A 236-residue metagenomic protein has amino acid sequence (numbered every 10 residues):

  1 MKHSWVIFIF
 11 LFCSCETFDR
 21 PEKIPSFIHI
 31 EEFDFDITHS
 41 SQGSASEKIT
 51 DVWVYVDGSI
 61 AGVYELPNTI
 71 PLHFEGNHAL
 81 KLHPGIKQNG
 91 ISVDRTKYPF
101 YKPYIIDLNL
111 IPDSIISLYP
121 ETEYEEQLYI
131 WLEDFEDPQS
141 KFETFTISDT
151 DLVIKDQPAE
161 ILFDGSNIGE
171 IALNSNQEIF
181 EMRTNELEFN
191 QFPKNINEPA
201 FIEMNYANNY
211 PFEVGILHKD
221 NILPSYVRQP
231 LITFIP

Functional and structural regions predicted by a protein language model:
L11-S14: C-terminal motif of bacterial Sec signal peptides marking the signal peptidase cleavage site
V56, F74-V93: A short, solvent-exposed beta-strand micro-motif common in secreted/extracellular proteins
N89-E121: Structured interaction patches on ligand/partner-binding surfaces of diverse proteins
S114-L152: Extracellular carbohydrate-recognition regions
F135, N185-F212, P236: Extra-cytoplasmic beta-strand recognition segments
L152-R183: Short carbohydrate-recognition loop motifs
Y210-D220: Beta-strand acidic-aromatic groove motif in beta-rich domains, primarily in extracellular
N221-P236: Extracellular carbohydrate recognition and processing domains and analogous Trp-centered ligand-binding platforms
